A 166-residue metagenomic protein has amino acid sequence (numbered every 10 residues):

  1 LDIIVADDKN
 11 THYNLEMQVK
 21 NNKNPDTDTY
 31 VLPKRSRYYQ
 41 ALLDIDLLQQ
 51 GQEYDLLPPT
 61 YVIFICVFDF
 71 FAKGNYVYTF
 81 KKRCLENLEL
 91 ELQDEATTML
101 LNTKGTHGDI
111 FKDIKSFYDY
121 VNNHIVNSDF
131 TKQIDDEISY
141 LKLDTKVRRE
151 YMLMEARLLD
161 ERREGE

Functional and structural regions predicted by a protein language model:
L1-T97, H107-D109, D160, E164: Accessory alpha/beta interaction modules
Y13-Q18, K112-E166: Short, charged alpha-helical interaction segments and adjacent helix-coil junctions
Q52, T106, N123-N127: Generic alpha-helical structural element
F64-V67, N102-T103, K142: Pocket-edge structural micro-motifs
A96-H107, S116-V121: C-terminal segments that line or cap access tunnels to active or ligand-binding sites in enzymes and enzyme-associated
